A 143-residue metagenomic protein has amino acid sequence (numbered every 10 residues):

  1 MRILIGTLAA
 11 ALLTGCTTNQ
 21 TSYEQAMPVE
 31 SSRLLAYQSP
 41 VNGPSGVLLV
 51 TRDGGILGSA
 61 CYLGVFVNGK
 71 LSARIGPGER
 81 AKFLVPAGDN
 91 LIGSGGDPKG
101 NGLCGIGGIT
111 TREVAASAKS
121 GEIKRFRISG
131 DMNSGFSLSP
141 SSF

Functional and structural regions predicted by a protein language model:
M1-T17: Sec-dependent bacterial lipoprotein signal peptides
C16-F143: Short loop/turn and low-complexity linker motifs enriched in small/turn-promoting residues
